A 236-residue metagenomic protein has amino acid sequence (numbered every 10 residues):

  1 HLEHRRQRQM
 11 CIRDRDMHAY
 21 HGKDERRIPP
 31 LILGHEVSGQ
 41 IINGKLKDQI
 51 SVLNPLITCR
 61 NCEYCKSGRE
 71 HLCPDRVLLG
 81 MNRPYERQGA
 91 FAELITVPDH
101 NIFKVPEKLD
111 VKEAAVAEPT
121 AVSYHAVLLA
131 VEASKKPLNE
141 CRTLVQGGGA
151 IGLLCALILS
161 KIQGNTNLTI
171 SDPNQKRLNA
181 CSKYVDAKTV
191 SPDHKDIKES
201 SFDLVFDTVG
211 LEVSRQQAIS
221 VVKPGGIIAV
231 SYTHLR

Functional and structural regions predicted by a protein language model:
H1-R8, I12, H234: Single conserved hydrophobic/aromatic residue that forms the stacking wall/gate of nucleotide- or nucleobase-binding
R5-Q9, D24-K66, P106-K108: Glycine-rich beta-strand-centered segment in the early N-terminal region that forms part of a ligand/cofactor-binding
D14-Q40, V52-N54, C73-Q88: N-terminal glycine-rich cofactor-binding segment
N54, L94, A115, L144-G148 (+3 more regions): Glycine- and other small-residue-rich loops at beta-strand/loop junctions that grip anionic moieties
N61-Q146: NAD(P)H dinucleotide-binding glycine-rich loop of Rossmann-like/cofactor-binding domains, especially the beta1-alpha1
L109-D193: Mid-domain Rossmann-like dinucleotide-binding core that forms the NAD(H)/NADP(H) cofactor-binding site
A133-L144, I162-Q163, L178-N179, K183-R236: Glycine-rich cofactor phosphate-binding loops and adjacent beta1-alpha1 units of small-molecule cofactor enzyme domains
